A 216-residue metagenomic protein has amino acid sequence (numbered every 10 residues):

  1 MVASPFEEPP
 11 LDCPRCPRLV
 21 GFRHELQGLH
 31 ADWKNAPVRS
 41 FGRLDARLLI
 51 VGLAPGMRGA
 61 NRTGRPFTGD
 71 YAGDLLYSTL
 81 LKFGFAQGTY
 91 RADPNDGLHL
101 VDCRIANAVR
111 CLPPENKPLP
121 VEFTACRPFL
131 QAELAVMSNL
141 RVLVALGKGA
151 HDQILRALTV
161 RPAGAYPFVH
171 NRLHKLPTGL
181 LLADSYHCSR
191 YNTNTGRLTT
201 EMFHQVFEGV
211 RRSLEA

Functional and structural regions predicted by a protein language model:
V2-E215: A polyanion-binding, active-site-adjacent surface
